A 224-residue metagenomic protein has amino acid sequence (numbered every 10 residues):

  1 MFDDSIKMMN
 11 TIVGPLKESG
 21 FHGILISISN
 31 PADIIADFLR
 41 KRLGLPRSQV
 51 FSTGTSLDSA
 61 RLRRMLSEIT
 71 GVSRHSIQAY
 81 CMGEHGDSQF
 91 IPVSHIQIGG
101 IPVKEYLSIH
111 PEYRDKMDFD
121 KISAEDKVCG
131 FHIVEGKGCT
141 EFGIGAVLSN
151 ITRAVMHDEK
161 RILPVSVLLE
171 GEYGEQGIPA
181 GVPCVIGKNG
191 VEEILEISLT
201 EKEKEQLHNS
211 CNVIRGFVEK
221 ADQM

Functional and structural regions predicted by a protein language model:
M1-R64: Rossmann-like NAD(P)(H) cofactor-binding subdomain of soluble oxidoreductases
L43-Q49, D58-M224: C-terminal substrate-binding/catalytic lobe of Rossmann-fold NAD(P)-dependent dehydrogenases
